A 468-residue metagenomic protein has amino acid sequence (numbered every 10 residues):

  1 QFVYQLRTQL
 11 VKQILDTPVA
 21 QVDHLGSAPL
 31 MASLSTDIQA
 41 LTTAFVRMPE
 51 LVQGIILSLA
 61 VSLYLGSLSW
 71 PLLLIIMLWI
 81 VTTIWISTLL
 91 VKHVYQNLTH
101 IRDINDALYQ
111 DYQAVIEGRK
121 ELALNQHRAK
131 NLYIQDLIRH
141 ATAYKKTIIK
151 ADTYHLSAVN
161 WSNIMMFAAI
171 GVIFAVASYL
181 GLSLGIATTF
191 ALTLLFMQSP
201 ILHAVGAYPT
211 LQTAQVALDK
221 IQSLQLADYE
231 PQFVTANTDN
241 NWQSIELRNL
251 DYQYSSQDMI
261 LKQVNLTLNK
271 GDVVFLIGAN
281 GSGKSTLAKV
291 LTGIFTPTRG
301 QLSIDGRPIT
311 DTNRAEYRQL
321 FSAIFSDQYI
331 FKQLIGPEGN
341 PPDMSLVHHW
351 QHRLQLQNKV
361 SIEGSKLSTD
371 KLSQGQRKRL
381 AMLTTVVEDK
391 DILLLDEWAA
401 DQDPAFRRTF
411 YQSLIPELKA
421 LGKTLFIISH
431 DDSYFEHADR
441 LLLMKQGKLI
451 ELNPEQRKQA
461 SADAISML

Functional and structural regions predicted by a protein language model:
T8-A32, T36-I38, D111-Q135, Q225-V234: Short intracellular "coupling" helices and adjacent cytoplasmic loop segments at the cytosolic face of multi-pass
V19, T36-A44, N97, A114 (+1 more regions): An intracellular "coupling" helix at the cytosolic face of ABC transporter transmembrane type-1 domains
E50-V91, T147-L194: A hydrophobic transmembrane-helix motif
R128-K130, Q225-F275, A279, A460: Primarily ABC-family ATPase nucleotide-binding module
T153, M197-Y229, F233-V234: Cytosolic ends of transmembrane helices, especially the final helix of ABC transmembrane type-1 domains
T292: Helix-to-loop junction immediately C-terminal to a conserved catalytic motif
G300-P308, Y317: Conserved ABC transporter NBD signature motif
R318, K332-L367, Q412: ABC ATPase nucleotide-binding domain helical subdomain, centered on the C-loop/LSGGQ "ABC signature"
